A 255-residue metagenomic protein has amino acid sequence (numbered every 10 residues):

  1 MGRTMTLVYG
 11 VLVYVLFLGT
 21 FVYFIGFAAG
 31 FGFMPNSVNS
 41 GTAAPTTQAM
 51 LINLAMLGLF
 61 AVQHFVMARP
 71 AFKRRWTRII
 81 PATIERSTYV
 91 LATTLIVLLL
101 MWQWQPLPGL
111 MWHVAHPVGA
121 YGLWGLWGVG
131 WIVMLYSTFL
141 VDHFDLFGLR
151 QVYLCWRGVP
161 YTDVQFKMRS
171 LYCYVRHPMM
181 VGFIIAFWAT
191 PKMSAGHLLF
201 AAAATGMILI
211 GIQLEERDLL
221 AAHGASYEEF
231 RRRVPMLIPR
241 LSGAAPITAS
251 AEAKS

Functional and structural regions predicted by a protein language model:
M1-L16: Alpha-helical transmembrane segments and their helix-start/interface "positive-inside/aromatic belt" motifs in integral
Y14-M34: Alpha-helical transmembrane segments of multi-pass membrane proteins
Y23-G26, T47, M56, V133 (+2 more regions): Hydrophobic transmembrane alpha-helices
N39-Q48, R75-A92, R157-Y161: Juxtamembrane helix-capping/reentrant segments at transmembrane boundaries
A44-G58, G119-T138: Alpha-helical transmembrane segments
V62-I79, G109: Membrane-helix interface/capping segments
Q103-M111: Transmembrane alpha-helix boundary signature
L149-D163: Juxtamembrane inter-helical linkers in multi-pass membrane proteins
